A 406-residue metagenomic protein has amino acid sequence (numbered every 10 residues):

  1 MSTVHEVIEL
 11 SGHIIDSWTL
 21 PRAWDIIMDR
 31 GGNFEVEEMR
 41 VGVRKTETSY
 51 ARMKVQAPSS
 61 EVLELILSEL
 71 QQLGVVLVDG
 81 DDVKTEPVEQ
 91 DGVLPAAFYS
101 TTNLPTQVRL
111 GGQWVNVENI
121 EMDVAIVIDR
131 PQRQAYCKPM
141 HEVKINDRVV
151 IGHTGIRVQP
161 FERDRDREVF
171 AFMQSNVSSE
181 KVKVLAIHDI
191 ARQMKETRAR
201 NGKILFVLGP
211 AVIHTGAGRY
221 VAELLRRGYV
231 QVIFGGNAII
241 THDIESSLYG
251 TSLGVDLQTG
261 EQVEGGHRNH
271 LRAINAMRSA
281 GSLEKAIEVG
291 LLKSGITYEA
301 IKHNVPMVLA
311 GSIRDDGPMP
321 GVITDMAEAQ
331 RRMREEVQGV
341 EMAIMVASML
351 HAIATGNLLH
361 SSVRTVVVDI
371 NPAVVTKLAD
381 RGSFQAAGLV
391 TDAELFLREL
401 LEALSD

Functional and structural regions predicted by a protein language model:
M1-P87: A conserved regulatory-domain signal marking ACT and ACT-like small-molecule sensing domains and adjacent regulatory
V4, D164-S179, I274-A280, R314-D316: Gly-rich Lys/Arg/Thr-decorated short loops/hinges at beta-loop-alpha junctions or inter-strand turns that position
G12-S17, M39-R44, Q56-S60, I156 (+4 more regions): Gly/Ser/Thr-rich loops at beta-strand to alpha-helix junctions that form or flank small-molecule/cofactor-binding
L67, I120, P160-R165, G216-Y220 (+4 more regions): Short acidic, glycine/serine/threonine-rich loops at helix termini
L70-R167: Extended, charged alpha/beta regions that create polyanion-binding interfaces
D189-I204, L224, E299-V305, E336-V340: Glycine-rich phosphate/diphosphate-binding loops that line cofactor/substrate pockets in enzymes
Q193, R200-L205, P210-S279: Metabolite-binding pocket within alpha/beta catalytic cores that recognizes anionic/polar moieties
D256-V305, S312-M342, V346-D406: C-terminal functional extensions of proteins
